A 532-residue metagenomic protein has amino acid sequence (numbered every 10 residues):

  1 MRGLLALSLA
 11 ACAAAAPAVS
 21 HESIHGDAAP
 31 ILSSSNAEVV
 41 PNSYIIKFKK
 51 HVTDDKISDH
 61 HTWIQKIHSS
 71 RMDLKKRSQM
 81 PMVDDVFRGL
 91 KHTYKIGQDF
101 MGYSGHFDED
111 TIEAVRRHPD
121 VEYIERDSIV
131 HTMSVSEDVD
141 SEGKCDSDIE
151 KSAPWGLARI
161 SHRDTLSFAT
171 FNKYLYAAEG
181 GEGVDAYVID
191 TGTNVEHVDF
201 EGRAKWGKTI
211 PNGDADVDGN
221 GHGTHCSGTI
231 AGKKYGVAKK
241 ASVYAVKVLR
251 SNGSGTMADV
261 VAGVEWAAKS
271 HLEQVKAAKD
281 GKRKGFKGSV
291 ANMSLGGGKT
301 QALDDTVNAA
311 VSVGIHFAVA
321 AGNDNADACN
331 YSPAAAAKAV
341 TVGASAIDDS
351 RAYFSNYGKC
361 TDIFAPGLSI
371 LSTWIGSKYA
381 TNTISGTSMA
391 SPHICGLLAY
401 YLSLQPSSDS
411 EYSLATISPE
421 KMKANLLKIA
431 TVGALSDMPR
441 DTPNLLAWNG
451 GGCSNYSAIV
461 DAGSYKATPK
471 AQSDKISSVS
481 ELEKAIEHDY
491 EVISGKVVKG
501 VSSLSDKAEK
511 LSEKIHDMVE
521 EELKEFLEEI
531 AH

Functional and structural regions predicted by a protein language model:
M1-V19: Fungal secretory targeting signals
H21-V39, R77-G156: Autoinhibitory propeptides
F48-K50, F107-D108, E125-V130, R163 (+11 more regions): Active-site-proximal beta-strand/loop segments in catalytic clefts of secreted hydrolases
E122-E125, A153-D214, A291: Acidic-leg catalytic submotif of subtilisin-like serine proteases
R159-H162, D185-V188, G223-G232, S254-N292: Substrate-binding/charge-relay-adjacent region of secreted/lumenal peptidase catalytic domains
V184-A186, D190, I315, N330-S408 (+1 more regions): Extracellular S/T/G-rich loop segment that most often corresponds to the catalytic His/Ser-adjacent loop
S227-A231, K239-R250, E265, S270 (+1 more regions): Hydrolase catalytic cores
K269-L295, T300-T306, A339-T341, S350-S355 (+1 more regions): C-terminal subdomain of the subtilisin-like protease fold in secreted/lumenal serine endopeptidases
